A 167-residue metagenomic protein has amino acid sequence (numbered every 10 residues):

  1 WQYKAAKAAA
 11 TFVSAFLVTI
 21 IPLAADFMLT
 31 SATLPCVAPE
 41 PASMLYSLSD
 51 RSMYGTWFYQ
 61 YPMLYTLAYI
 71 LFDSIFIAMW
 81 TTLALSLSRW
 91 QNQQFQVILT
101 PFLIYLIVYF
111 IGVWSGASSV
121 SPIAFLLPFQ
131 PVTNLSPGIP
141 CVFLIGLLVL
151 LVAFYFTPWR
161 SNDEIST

Functional and structural regions predicted by a protein language model:
W1, N92-Q94: Short loop-to-helix capping motifs
A5-L85, R89, F125-L144: Secretory targeting signals
T82-S86, L106, F110, V152: Alpha-helical transmembrane segments of multipass membrane proteins
S86-W90, I145-T167: Junction motif at the cytosolic side of a transmembrane helix
F95-I98, A117-S119, I139-P140: Short, aromatic-rich membrane-interface segments at the entry and exit of alpha-helical transmembrane domains
F95-V108: Central hydrophobic cores of alpha-helical transmembrane segments in multi-pass integral membrane proteins
Y109-S118, T133-P137: Juxtamembrane membrane-interface segments at transmembrane alpha-helix termini
G116-F125, F143-L148: A cytosolic-side transmembrane-helix exit/cap motif
